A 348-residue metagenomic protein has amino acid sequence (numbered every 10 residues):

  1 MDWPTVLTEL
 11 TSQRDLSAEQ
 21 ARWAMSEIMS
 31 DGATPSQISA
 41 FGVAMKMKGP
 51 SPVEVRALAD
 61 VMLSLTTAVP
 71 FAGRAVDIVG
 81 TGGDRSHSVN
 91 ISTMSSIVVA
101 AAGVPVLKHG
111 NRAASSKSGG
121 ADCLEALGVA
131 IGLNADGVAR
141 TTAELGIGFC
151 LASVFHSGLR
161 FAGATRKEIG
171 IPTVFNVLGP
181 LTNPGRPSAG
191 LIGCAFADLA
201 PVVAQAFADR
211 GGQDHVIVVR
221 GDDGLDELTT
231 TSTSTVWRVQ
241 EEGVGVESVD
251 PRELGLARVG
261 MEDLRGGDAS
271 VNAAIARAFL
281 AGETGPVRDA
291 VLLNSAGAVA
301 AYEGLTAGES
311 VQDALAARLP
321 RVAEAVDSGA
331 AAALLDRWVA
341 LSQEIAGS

Functional and structural regions predicted by a protein language model:
M1, L10-R56, L63-F71, A290 (+1 more regions): N-terminal glycine-rich anion-binding loops that anchor highly charged ligand groups
M1-R14, I78-S86: N-terminal basic/disordered segments at the start of proteins
T5, E9, L16, S64-T67 (+4 more regions): Glycine-rich anion-binding loops and their surrounding alpha/beta cores
E19-W23, S39, T93, S118 (+4 more regions): A generic alpha-helix surface/boundary motif
I28, K46-K48, G82-S86, A113-S115 (+2 more regions): Short, small-residue-enriched loops and turns at beta-alpha junctions that line or gate enzyme active sites
G42, V89-L145: A glycine-rich phosphate/pyrophosphate-binding beta-strand-loop-alpha-helix module
G49-A114: Active-site cofactor/substrate anionic-group-binding motifs, chiefly glycine- and Lys/Arg-rich phosphate-binding loops
D84-R85, R112, A121, L181 (+1 more regions): Gly/Ser/Thr-rich beta-alpha loop segments that engage phosphate groups in nucleotides
